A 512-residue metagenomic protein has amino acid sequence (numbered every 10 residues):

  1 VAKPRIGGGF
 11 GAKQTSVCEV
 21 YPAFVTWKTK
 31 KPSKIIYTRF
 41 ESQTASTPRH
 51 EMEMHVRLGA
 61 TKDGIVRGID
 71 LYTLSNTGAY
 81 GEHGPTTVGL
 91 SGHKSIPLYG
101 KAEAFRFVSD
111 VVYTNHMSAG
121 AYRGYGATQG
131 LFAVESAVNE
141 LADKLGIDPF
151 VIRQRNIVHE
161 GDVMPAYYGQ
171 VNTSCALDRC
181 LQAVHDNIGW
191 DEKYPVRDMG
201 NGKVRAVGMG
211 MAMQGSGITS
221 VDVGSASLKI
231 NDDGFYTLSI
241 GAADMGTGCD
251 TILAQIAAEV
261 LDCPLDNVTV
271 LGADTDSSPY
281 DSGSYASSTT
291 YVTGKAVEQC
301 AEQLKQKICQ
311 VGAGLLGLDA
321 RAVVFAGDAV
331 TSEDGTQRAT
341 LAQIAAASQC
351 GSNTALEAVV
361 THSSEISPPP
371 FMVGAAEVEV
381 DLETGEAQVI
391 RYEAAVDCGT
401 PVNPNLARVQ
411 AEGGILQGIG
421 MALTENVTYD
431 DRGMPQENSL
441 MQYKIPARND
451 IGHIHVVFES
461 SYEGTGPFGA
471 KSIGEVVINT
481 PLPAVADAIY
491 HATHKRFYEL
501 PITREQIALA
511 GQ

Functional and structural regions predicted by a protein language model:
K3-E19, A45, A79-G84, N201-M211 (+2 more regions): FAD-binding core of FAD-dependent oxidoreductases, characterized by glycine-rich FAD pyrophosphate-binding loops
G9-Y37, C249-A257: Thiamine diphosphate
F10-S16, T44-H50, D70-Y72, G78-P85 (+7 more regions): Short acidic, glycine/serine/threonine-rich loops at helix termini
W27-I35, K62, T87-Q214, I256-Q512: C-terminal catalytic domains of large/alpha subunits in multi-subunit enzymes
P32, R39-F105: Active-site cavity-forming subdomains of large catalytic enzyme subunits
P48-M52, T219-S220, P368-M372: Short loop/turn motifs at secondary-structure junctions and domain boundaries
L71-Y80, A243-M245, Y392-G399, S460: Short, solvent-exposed aromatic-acidic interface loops
S216-S278, T293: Catalytic phosphate/nucleotide-handling subdomain of diverse soluble enzymes
